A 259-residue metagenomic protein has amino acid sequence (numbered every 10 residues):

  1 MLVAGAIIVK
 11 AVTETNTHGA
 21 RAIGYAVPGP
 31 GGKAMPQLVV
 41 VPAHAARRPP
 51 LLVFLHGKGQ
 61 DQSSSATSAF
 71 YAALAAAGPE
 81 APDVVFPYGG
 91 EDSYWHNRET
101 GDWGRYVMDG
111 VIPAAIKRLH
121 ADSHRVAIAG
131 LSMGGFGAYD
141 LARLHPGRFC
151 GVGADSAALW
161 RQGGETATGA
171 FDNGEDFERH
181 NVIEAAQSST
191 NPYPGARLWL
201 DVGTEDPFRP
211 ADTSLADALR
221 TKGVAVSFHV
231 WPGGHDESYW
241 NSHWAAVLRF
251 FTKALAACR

Functional and structural regions predicted by a protein language model:
V3-R259: Non-catalytic cap/lid and distal C-terminal segments of serine-dependent acyl enzymes
